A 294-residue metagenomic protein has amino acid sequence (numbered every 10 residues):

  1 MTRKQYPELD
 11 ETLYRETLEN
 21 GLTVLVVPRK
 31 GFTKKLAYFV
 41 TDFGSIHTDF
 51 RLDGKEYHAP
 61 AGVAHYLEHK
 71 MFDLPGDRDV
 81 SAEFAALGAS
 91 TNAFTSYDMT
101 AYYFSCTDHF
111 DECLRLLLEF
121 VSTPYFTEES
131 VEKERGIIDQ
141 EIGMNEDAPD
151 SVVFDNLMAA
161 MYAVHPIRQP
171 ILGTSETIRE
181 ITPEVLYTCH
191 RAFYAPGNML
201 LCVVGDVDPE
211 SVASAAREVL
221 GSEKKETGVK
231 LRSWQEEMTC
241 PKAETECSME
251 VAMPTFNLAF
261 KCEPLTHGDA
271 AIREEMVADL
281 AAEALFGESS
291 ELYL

Functional and structural regions predicted by a protein language model:
M1-D79, Y187-Y293: His/Glu-rich zincin catalytic helix
P75-C189, L292: Acidic/histidine-enriched segments that form metal/cofactor-coordinating and catalytic pocket/exosite environments
